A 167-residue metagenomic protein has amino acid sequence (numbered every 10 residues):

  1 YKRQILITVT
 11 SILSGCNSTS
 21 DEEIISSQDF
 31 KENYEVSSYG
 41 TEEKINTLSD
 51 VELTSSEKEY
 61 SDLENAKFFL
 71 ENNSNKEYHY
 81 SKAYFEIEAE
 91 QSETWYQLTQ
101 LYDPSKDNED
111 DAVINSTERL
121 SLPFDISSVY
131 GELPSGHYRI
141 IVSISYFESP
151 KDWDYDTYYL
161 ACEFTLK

Functional and structural regions predicted by a protein language model:
Y1-Q4: Conserved small/polar residues in nucleotide/adenosyl-binding loops
I12-G15: C-terminal motif of bacterial Sec signal peptides marking the signal peptidase cleavage site
S20-Y102, S143-K167: Primarily secretory-pathway and cell-envelope proteins
L101-S149: Short, solvent-exposed, Trp/other aromatic-anchored flexible loops in extracytoplasmic proteins
